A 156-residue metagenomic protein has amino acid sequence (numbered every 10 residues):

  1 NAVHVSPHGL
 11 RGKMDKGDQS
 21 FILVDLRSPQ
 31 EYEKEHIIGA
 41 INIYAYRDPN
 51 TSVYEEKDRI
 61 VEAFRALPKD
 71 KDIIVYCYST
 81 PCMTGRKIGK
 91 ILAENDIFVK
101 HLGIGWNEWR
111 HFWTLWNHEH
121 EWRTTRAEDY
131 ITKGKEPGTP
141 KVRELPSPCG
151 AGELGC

Functional and structural regions predicted by a protein language model:
N1-K34, E119-C156: Flexible, polar/low-complexity N-terminal or interdomain linker segments that lie immediately upstream of folded
V3, G17, Q30, V53 (+2 more regions): Solvent-exposed, acidic/flexible segments
M14, Q30, H36, C77 (+1 more regions): Sec/Tat-exported extracytoplasmic proteins
I22, L26-E56, A66-V75: Mid-length scaffold segments of soluble, non-membrane domains
I41-N42, W116-H120: Short, hinge-like loop/turn segments at secondary-structure boundaries
N50-V53, K87, C156: Extracellular/mature segments of secreted proteins
E56-D58, T114-H118: Short low-complexity, flexible loop/linker segments enriched in glycine and/or proline with clustered acidic
K57-R110: Catalytic cysteine-centered active loop of the rhodanese-like fold, especially the PTP/DSP P-loop
